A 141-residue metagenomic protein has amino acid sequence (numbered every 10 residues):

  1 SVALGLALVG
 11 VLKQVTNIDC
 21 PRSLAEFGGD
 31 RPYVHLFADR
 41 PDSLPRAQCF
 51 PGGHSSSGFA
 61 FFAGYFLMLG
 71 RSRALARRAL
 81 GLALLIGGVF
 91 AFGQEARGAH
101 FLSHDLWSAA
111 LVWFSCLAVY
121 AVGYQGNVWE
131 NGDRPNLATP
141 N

Functional and structural regions predicted by a protein language model:
V2-A7, A109, W113: Alpha-helical transmembrane spans of integral membrane proteins, capturing the lipid-embedded, hydrophobic core of TM
L4-F27: Transmembrane alpha-helix/helix-exit interface in multi-pass inner-membrane proteins
D19-S43: Membrane-interface interhelical connector segments
V34-N141: Membrane-embedded catalytic cores of phosphoryl/pyrophosphoryl-handling enzymes
